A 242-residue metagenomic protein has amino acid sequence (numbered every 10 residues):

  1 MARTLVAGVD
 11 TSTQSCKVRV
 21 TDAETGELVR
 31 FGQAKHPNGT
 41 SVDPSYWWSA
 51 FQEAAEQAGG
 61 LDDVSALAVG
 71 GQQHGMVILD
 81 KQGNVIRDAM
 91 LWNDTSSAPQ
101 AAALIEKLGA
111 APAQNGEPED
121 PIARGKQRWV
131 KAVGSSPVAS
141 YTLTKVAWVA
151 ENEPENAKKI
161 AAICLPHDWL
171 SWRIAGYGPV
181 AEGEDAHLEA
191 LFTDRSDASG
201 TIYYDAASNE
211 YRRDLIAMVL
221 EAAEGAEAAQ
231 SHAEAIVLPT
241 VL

Functional and structural regions predicted by a protein language model:
M1-D88, P99, N115, E119 (+4 more regions): N-terminal glycine/serine-rich phosphate-binding loop of ATP-dependent small-molecule kinases, especially carbohydrate
T11-T13, W129-L242: Gly/Ser/Thr-rich active-site cleft segment
A55, G60-L61, A101, I105 (+2 more regions): Hydrophobic residues within well-ordered, non-membrane alpha-helices that form the packing/core of soluble catalytic
D63, Q72-G75, K81-Q82, S97-L104 (+4 more regions): Generic hydrophobic, aliphatic-rich segments that mediate packing or membrane embedding
L79-Q82, A103-K107, Y177, M218: Residue-level signal for well-ordered alpha-helical positions
D94: Carbohydrate-associated surface elements
A101-V146: Active-site-proximal helix-loop-helix substrate-binding element of RNase H-like nuclease domains
